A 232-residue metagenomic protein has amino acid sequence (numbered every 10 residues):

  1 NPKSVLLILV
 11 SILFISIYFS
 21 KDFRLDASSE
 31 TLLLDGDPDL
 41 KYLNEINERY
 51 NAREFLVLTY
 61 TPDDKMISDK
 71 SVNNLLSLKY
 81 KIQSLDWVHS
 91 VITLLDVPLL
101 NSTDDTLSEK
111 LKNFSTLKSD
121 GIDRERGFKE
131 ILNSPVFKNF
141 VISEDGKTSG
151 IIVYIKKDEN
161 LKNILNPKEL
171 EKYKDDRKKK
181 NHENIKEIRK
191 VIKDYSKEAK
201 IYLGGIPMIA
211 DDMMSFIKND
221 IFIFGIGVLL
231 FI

Functional and structural regions predicted by a protein language model:
N1, D22-M66, V72, G121 (+1 more regions): Solvent-exposed, non-transmembrane loop/terminal regulatory segments of multi-pass membrane proteins
N1, L85-V88, Y195: Acidic-histidine catalytic/liganding microenvironments
N1-L25: Signature of alpha-helical transmembrane segments and their immediate interfacial
N44, N73-L76, Y80, K186 (+2 more regions): Solvent-exposed, polar/charged alpha-helical surfaces in well-ordered, non-transmembrane soluble domains, broadly
E48, K118-I232: Extracytoplasmic
F55-D64, E109-S115, S149-E159, I164: Short, hydrophobic beta-strand segments
T59-T61, L76-L100: Short amphipathic beta-strand/extended segments in non-transmembrane regions
L76, N101-K118, M214-F222: Charged, often glycine-rich, active-site loop that binds/positions anionic groups
